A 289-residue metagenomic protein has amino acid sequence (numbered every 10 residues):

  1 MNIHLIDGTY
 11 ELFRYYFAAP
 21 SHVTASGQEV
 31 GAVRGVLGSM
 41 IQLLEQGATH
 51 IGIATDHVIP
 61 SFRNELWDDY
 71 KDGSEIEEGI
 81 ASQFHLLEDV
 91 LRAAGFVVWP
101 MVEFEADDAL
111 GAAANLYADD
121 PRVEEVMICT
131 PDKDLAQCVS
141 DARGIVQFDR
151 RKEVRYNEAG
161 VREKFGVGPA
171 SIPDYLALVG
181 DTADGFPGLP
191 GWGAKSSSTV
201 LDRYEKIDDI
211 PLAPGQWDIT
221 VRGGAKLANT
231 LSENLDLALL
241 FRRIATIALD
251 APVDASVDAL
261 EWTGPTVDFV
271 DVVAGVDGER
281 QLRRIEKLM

Functional and structural regions predicted by a protein language model:
N2-C129, L135-R155, L237-L240, T246-D254 (+1 more regions): Noncatalytic, basic helical substrate-engagement surface that gates or grips nucleic-acid strands
G47-G52, R122, A142, K152-M289: Non-catalytic nucleic-acid-binding/docking modules located in mid-to-C-terminal regions of nucleic-acid enzymes
T130-P131, D202: A conserved hydrophobic position in a structured secondary element of the catalytic/binding core that shapes
